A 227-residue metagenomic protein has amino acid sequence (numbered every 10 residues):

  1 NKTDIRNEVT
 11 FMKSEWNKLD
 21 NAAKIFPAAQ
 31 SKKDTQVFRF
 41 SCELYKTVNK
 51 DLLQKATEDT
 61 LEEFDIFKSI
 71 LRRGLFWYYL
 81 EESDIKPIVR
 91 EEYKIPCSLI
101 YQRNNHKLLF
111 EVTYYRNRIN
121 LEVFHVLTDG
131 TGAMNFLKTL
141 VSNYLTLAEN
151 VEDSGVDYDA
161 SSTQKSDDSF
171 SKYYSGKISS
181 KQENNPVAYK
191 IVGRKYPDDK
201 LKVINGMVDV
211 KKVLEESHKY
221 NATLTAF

Functional and structural regions predicted by a protein language model:
N1-D4: Intrinsic-disorder-associated, low-complexity terminal segments enriched in Asp/Asn/His/Tyr and depleted of Lys/Arg
R6-S169, V210-H218, T223-F227: Non-catalytic N-terminal regions of enzymes
S171-A222: Flexible, P/S/T/G-rich "lid" or insertion loops adjacent to the active sites of thioester-utilizing
